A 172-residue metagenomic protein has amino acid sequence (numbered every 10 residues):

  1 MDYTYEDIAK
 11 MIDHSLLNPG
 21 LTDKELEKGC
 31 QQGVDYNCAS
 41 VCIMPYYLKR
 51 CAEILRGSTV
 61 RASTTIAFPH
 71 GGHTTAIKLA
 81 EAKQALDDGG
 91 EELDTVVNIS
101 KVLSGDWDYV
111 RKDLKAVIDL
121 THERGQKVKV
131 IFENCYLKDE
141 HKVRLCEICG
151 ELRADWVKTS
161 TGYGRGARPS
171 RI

Functional and structural regions predicted by a protein language model:
D2-Y36, Y46-I172: Alpha/beta enzyme core
A39: Metallocofactor- and cofactor-centric catalytic cores in central/energy metabolism, strongly enriched
I43: Small/polar loops that bind or transfer phosphate-bearing groups
